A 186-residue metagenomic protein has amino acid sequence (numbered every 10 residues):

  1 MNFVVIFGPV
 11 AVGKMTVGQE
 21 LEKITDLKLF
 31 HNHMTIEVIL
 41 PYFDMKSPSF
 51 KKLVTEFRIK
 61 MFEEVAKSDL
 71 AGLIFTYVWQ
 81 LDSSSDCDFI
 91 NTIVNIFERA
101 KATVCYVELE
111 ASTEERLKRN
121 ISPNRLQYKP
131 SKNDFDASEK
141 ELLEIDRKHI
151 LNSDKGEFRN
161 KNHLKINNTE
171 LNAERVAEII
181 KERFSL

Functional and structural regions predicted by a protein language model:
I6: Hydrophobic anchor at the beta1->P-loop junction of P-loop NTPases
P9: P-loop (Walker A) phosphate-binding loop of NTP-binding proteins
K14: Conserved lysine of the Walker
Q19-E63: Conserved substrate/cofactor phosphate-moiety recognition/catalytic segment in nucleotide-dependent phosphotransferases
L53-Y106: Glycine-rich phosphate-binding loop used to anchor ATP phosphates in small-molecule kinases, encompassing both
R58, F62, A173-K181: Short, amphipathic alpha-helical "lid/cap" segments that border enzyme active or binding sites
E98-N120, I166: Conserved phosphate-donor/acceptor-positioning beta-strand/loop module used by diverse small-molecule
S122-R175: Small-molecule kinase domains that catalyze NTP-dependent phosphoryl transfer to phosphate-bearing small molecules
